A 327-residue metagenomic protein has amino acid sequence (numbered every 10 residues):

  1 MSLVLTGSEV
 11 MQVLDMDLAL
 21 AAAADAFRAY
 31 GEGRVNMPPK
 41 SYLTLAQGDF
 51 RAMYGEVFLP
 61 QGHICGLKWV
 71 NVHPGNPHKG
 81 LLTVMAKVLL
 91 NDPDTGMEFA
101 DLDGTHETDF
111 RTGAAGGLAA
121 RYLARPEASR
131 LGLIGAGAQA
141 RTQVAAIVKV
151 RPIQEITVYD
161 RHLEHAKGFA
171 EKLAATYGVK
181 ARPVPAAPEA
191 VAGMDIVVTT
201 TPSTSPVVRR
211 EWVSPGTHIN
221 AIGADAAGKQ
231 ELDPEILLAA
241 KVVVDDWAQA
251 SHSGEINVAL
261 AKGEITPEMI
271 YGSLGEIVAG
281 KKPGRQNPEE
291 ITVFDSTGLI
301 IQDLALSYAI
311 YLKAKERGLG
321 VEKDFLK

Functional and structural regions predicted by a protein language model:
M1-T108, G117, E127, G272 (+3 more regions): N-terminal ligand-binding/catalytic initiation module
G7, K229-K327: Adenosine-phosphate binding glycine-rich loop
L123-R130, P152, S214-P215: Short helix-loop-beta connector
L131-G132, T292: Conserved beta-strand elements of the Class I
A136-G137: Glycine-rich Rossmann-fold phosphate-binding loop(s) that bind the pyrophosphate of adenine dinucleotide cofactors
A140-R141: N-terminal Rossmann-fold NAD(P) dinucleotide-binding loop
K149-Y177: NAD(P)-binding Rossmann-fold cofactor-contacting core
V179-E264: Rossmann-like adenosine-cofactor binding region
